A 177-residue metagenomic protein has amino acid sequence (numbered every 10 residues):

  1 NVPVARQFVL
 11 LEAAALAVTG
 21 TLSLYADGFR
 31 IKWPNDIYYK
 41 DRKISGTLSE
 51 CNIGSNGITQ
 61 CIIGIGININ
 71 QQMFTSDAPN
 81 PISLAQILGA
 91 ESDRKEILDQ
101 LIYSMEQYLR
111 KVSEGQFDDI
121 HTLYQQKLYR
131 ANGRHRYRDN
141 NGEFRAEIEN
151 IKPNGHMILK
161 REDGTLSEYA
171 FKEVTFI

Functional and structural regions predicted by a protein language model:
P3-A5, E12-F29, Y39-I177: Long, positively charged amphipathic alpha-helical accessory segments at protein N-termini or as interdomain linkers
I31-W33: Short loop/edge segments at beta-strand edges and connector loops that shape dinucleotide/nucleotide cofactor-binding
